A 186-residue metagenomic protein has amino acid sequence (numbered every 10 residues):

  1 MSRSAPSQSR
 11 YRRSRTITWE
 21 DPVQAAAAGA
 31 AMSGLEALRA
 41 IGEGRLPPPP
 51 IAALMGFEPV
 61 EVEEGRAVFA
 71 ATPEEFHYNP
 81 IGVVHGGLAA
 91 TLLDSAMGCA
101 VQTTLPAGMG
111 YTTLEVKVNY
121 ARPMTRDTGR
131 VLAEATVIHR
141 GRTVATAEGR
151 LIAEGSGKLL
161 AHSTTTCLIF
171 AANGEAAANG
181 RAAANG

Functional and structural regions predicted by a protein language model:
M1-G186: Terminal targeting signals and extreme-terminal segments of soluble enzymes
